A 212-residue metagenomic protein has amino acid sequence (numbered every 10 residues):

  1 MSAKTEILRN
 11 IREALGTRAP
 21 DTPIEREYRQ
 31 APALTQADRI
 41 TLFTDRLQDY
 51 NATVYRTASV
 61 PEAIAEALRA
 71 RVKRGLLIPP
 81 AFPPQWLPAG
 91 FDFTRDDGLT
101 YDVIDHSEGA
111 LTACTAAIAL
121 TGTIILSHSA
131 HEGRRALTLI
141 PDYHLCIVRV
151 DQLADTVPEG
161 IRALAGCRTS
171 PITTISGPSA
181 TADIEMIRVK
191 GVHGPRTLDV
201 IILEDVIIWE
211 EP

Functional and structural regions predicted by a protein language model:
M1-P212: The feature marks the mature, well-folded catalytic cores of soluble enzymes
